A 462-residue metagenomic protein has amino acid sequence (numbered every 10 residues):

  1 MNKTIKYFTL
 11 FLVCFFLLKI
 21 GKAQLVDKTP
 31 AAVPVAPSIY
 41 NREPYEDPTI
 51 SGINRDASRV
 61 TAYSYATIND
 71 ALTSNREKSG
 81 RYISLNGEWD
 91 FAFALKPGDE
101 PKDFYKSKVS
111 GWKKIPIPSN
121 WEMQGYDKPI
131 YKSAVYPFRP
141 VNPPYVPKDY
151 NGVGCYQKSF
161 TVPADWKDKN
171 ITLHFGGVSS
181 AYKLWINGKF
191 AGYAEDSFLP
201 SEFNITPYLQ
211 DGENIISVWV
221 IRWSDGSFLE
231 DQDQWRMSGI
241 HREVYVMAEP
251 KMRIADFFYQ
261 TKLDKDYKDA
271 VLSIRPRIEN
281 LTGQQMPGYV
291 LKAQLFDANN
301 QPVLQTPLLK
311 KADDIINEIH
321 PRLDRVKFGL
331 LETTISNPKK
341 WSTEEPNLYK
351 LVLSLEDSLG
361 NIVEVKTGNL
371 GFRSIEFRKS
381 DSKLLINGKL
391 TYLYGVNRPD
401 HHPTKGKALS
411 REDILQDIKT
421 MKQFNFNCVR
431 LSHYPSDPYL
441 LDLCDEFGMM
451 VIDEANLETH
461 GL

Functional and structural regions predicted by a protein language model:
M1-K28: Bacterial Sec-dependent N-terminal signal peptides
L25-H174, S224, F228-Q232, M237-I240: Extended carbohydrate-recognition surfaces in non-catalytic/accessory domains of CAZymes and lectin-like proteins
T29-A36, A92-A94, V146-P147, N151-D256 (+4 more regions): Accessory beta-strand-rich segments of carbohydrate-active enzymes
W89, G188, V244, Y349 (+2 more regions): Conserved, mostly hydrophobic/aromatic
F198-E202, W219, D225-L229, Q234 (+1 more regions): Active-site mouth of glycoside hydrolases
L209-E213, R277-K379: Extended acidic/polar, glycine-enriched regions that form or flank non-catalytic beta-rich accessory modules
H241-F258, R373-K389: Low-complexity, Pro/Ser/Thr- and charge-rich linker/hinge segments at domain boundaries
L263-I278: Contiguous beta-strand segments within globular domains
